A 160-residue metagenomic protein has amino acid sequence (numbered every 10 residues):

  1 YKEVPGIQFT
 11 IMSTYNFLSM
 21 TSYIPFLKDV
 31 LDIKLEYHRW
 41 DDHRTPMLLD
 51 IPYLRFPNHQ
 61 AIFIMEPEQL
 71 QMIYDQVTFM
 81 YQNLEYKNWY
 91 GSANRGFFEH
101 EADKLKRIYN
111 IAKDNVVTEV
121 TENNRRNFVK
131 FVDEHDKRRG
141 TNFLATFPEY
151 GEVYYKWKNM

Functional and structural regions predicted by a protein language model:
Y1-Y155: Conserved C-terminal portion of the radical SAM core fold that forms the substrate/S-adenosylmethionine-binding
M160: Sequence context surrounding c-type heme c attachment/ligation sites in exported
